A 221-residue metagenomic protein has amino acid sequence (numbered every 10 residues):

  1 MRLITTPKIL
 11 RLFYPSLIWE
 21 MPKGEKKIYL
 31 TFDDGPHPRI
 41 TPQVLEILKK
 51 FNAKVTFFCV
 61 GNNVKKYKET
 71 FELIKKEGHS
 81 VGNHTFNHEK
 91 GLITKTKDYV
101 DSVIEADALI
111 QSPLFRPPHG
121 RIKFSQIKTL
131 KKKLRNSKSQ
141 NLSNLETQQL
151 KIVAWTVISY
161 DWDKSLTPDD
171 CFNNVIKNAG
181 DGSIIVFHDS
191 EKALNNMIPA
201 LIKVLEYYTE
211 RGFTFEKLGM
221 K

Functional and structural regions predicted by a protein language model:
R2-L92, Q111-S112, T214: Active-site beta->alpha N-cap acidic-glycine motif
K65-K66, F86-T214, G219-K221: Catalytic domains of cell-wall/extracellular-matrix polysaccharide-remodeling enzymes, centered on de-N-acetylation
